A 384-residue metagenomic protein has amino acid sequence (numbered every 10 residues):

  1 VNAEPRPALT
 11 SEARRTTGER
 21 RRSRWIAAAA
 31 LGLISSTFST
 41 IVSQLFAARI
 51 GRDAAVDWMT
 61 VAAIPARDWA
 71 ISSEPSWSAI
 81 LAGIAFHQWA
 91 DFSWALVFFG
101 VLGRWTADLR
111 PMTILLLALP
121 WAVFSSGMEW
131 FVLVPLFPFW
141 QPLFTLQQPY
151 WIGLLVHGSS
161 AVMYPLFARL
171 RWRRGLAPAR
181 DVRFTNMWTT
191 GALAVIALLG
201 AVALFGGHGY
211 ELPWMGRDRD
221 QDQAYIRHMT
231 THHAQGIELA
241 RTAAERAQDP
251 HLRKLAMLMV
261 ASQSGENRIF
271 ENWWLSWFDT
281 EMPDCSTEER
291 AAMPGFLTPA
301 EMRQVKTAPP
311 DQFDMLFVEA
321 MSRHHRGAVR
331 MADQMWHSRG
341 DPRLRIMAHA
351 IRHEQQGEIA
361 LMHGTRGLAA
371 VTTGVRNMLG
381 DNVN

Functional and structural regions predicted by a protein language model:
A3, S93-L96, L154-R171, G236: Hydrophobic cores of alpha-helical transmembrane segments in multi-pass inner/ER membrane proteins, independent
E19-R52: N-terminal signal-anchor transmembrane alpha helix
A28, R104-G127: Internal alpha-helical transmembrane segments of multi-pass membrane proteins
A48-I80: Extracytosolic (periplasmic/ER-lumenal) interhelical loops and adjacent juxtamembrane/interface segments of multi-pass
R49-D53, W130-L154: Interfacial helix-loop-helix junctions of multi-pass membrane proteins
L81-G103: Hydrophobic alpha-helical transmembrane segments
M163-G191: Cytosolic-side transmembrane helix boundary signature
D181-N384: All-alpha RGS (Regulator of G-protein Signaling) helical domain and cognate RGS-like helical scaffolds
